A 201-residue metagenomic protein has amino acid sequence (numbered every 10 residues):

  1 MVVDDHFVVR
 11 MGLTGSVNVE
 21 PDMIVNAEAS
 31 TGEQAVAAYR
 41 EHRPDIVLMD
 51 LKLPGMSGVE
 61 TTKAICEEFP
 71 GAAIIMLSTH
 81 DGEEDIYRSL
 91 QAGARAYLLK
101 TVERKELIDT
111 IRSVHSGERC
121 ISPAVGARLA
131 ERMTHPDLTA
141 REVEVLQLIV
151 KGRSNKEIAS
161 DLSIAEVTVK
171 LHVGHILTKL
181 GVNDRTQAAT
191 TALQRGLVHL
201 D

Functional and structural regions predicted by a protein language model:
D4, D50, S78: Active-site residues of response regulator receiver
V9, P54: The feature encodes the CheY-like receiver
D22-S30, A38, V182: Short hydrophobic/Thr-rich beta-strand motif most characteristic of the beta2 strand and flanking loop of CheY-like
T31-Q34, S57-E60: Acidic catalytic/metal-coordinating carboxylates
R40-H42, A64-A72, A92, R195: Conserved phosphotransfer cores of two-component systems
H42-L48, L53: Active-site beta3 strand of CheY-like receiver
E84-Q91, R95-E144, L197: Short, flexible helix-to-coil linker/hinge segments that flank and couple to helix-turn-helix
G152-Q187: Recognition helix of helix-turn-helix DNA-binding domains
